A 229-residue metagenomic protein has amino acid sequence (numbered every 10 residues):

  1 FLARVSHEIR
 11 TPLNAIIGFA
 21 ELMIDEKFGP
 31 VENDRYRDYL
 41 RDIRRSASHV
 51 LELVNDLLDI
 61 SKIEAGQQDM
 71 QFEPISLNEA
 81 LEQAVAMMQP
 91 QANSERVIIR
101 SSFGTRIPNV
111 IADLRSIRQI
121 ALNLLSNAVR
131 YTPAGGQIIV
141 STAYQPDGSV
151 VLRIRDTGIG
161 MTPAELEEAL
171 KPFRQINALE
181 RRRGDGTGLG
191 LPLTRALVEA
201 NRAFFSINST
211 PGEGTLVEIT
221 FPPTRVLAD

Functional and structural regions predicted by a protein language model:
F1-D25: Primarily the dimerization/phosphotransfer
K27, S61-F72: Helix-loop junction within the histidine kinase core
R45-V50: Short alpha-helical segment of the dimerization/phosphotransfer core of two-component systems
Q71-A86, R118, V151: A conserved beta-strand-to-alpha-helix junction within the catalytic ATP-binding
Q71-S76, N93, I98-P108: Conserved catalytic submotifs in the C-terminal HATPase_c
M161-Q175: Short conserved segment of the HATPase_c
